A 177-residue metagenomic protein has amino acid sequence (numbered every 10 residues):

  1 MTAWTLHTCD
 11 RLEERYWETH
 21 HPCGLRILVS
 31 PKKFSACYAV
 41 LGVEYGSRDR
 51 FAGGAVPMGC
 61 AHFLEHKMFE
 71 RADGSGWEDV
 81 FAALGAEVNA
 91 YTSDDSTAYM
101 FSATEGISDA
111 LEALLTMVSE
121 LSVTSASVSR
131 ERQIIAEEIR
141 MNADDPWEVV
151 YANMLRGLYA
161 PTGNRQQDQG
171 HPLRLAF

Functional and structural regions predicted by a protein language model:
M1-G76: His/Glu-rich zincin catalytic helix
A72, W77-F177: Acidic/histidine-enriched segments that form metal/cofactor-coordinating and catalytic pocket/exosite environments
